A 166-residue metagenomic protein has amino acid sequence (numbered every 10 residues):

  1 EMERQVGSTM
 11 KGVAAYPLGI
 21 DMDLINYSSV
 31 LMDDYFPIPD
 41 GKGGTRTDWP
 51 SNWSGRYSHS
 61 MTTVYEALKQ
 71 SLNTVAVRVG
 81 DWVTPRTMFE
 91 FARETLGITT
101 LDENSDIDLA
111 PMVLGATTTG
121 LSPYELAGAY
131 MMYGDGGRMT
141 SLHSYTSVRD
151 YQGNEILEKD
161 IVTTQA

Functional and structural regions predicted by a protein language model:
M2-K11, T117-L121: Gly/Ser-rich catalytic serine loop of serine hydrolases
Q5-L31, A67, G128-Y133: Active-site SXXK
S8-V13, N73, P111, P123-A127: Short alpha-helical patches at coil-to-helix transitions and adjacent helical residues in well-structured domains
L24-M88, M139, Y151-A166: Conserved catalytic neighborhood of penicillin-recognizing serine enzymes
D33-D34, F91-T95, S147: Short acidic/histidine-centered micro-motifs embedded in hydrophobic/aromatic stretches that mark compact functional
N73, E94, M132-D135: Residues within well-ordered alpha-helical secondary structure of globular protein domains
V83-L101: Short, charged, amphipathic alpha-helices and their helix-cap/turn boundaries
T99-E155: Active-site-proximal helix/loop microenvironment of the serine DD-peptidase/beta-lactamase transpeptidase fold
